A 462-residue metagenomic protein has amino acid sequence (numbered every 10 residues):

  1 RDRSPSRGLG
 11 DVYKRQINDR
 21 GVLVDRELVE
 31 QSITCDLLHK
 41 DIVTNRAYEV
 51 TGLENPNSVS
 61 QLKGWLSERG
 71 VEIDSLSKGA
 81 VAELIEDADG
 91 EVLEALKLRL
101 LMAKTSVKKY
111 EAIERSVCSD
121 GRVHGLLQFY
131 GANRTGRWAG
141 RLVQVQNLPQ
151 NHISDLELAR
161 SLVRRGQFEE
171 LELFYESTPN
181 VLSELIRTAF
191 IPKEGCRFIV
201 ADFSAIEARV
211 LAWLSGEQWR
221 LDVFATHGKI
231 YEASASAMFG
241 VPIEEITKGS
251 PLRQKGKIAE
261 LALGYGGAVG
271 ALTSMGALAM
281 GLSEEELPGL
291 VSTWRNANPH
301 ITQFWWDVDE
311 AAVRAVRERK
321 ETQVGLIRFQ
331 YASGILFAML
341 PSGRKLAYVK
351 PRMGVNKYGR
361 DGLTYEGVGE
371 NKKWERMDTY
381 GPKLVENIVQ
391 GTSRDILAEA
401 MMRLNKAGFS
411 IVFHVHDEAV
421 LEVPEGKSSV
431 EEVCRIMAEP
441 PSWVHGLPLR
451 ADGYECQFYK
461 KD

Functional and structural regions predicted by a protein language model:
R1, S6-L182, R197, S204-E207 (+4 more regions): Conserved "right-hand" nucleotidyltransferase catalytic core of DNA-directed polymerases
S6-G10, I396-E418: Active-site palm subdomain of RNA-directed nucleic acid polymerases
L28, N57-Q61, Q254, G289 (+2 more regions): Short Gly/Ser/Thr- and Asp/Glu-enriched loop/turn motifs at secondary-structure junctions
V181-R197, M402-K406: A short acidic-Thr-Gly-centered motif at the start of a beta-strand
G240-A407, P448, D452-D462: Conserved catalytic core of nucleic-acid polymerases
M280, R435-H445: A common structural junction motif
L421-E425: Short beta-strand-to-loop capping motifs
G426-E432: Short, conserved charged micro-motifs
